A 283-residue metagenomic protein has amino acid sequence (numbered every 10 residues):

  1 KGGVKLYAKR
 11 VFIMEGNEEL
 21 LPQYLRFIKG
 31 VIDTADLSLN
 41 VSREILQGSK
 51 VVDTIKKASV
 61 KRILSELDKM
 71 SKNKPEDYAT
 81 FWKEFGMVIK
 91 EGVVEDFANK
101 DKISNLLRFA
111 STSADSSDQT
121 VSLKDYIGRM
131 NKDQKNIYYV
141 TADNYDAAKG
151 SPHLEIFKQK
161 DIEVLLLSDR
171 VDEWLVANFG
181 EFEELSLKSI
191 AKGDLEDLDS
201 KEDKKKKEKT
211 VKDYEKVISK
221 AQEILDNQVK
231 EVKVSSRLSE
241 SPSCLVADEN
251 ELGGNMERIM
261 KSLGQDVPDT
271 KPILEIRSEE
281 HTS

Functional and structural regions predicted by a protein language model:
K1-E279, S283: Conserved GHKL (Bergerat-fold) ATPase module
